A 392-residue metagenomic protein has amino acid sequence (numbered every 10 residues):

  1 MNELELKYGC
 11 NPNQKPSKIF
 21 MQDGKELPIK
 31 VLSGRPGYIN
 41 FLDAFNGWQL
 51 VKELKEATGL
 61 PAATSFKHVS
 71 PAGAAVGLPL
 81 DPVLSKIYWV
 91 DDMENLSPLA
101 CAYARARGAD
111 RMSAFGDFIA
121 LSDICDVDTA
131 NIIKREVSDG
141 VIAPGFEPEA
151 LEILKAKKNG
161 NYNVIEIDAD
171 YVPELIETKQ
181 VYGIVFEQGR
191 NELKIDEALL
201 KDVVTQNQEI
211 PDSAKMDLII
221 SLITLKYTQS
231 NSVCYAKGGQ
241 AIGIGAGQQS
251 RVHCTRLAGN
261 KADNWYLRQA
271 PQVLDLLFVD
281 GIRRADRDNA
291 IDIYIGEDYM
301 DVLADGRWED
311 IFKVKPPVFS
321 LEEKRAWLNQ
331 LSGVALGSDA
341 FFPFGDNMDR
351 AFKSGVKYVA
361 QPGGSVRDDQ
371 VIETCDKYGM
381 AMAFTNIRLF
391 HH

Functional and structural regions predicted by a protein language model:
M1-L199, A214-S232: Active-site loops and adjacent core secondary-structure elements that bind or stabilize anionic groups
D23-R35, A109-F115, G189-Q208, A285-R307 (+2 more regions): Gly-rich Lys/Arg/Thr-decorated short loops/hinges at beta-loop-alpha junctions or inter-strand turns that position
E53, Y227, N264-R268, K353 (+1 more regions): Conserved helix-loop functional segments at active or binding sites
A57-S65, V164-I167, S230-K237, L267-F278 (+1 more regions): Flexible, glycine/charged-enriched surface loops at secondary-structure junctions
S70, C125, K237-Q240, Q248 (+2 more regions): Active-site-proximal loop/turn and secondary-structure-junction residues that shape catalytic pockets, frequently
A72-R111, I242-F342: Glycine- and Gly-Pro-enriched alpha-helical subdomains that act as flexible, kink-prone "lid/hinge" or packing modules
D117, L121-S122, R135-I165, D170-V172 (+5 more regions): C-terminal binding/interaction regions
L175-I210, R268-A285: Substrate-contacting helices/loops that form the catalytic groove of nucleic-acid and nucleotide-polymer processing
